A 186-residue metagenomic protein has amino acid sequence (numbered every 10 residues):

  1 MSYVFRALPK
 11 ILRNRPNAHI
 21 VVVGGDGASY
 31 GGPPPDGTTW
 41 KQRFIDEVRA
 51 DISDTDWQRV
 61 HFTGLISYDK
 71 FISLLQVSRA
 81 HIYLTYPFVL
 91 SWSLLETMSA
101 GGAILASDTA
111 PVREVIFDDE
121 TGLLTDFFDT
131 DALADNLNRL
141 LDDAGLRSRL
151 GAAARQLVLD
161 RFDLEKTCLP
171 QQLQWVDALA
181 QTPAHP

Functional and structural regions predicted by a protein language model:
A28, P33-L65, D69: Nucleotide-activated donor-binding/catalytic signature segment of Leloir-type glycosyltransferases, i.e., the conserved
L65, S73-S78: Short alpha-helical donor nucleotide-sugar binding micro-motif in glycosyltransferases
I72, S91-S99, R113-E114, E120: Short alpha-helical segment that forms part of, or immediately flanks, the ligand-binding pocket in carbohydrate-active
Y86: Aromatic "clamp/platform" in nucleotide-sugar-dependent glycosyltransferases that forms part of the donor/acceptor
A103-A106: Short hydrophobic beta-strand element within catalytic cores of glycosyltransferases and related nucleotide-activated
D118-D119, L123-T130, R139-G145: Conserved acidic donor-binding segment of nucleotide-sugar-dependent glycosyltransferases
A132, R139, L146-R161, T167 (+1 more regions): A short, well-ordered alpha-helix in the C-terminal region of glycosyltransferases
L164-P186: C-terminal alpha-helical cap of glycosyltransferases
